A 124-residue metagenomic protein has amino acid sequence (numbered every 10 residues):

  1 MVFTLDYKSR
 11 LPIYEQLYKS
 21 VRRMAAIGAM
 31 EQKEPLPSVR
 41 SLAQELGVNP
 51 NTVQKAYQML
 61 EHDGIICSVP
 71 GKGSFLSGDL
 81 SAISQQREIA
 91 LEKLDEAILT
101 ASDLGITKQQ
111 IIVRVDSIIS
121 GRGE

Functional and structural regions predicted by a protein language model:
M1-P35, S81, E88-E92, I98-E124: Extreme N-terminal segment that seeds HTH/winged-HTH DNA-binding domains in transcriptional regulators
V21, Y57-Q58: Short, hydrophobic-biased segments on the C-terminal half of alpha helices that form "recognition helices"
A29-E34, M59-G71, F75-G78: Beta-hairpin "wing" of winged helix-turn-helix
P35-L46, L60: A short alpha-helical element within helix-turn-helix/winged-helix DNA-binding domains across DNA-binding proteins
E45, M59-G64, L104, G121: Residue cluster at the C-terminal edge of the helix-turn-helix DNA-binding motif
G71, E92-K93: Alpha-helix N-cap/N′ positions at the starts of helices
